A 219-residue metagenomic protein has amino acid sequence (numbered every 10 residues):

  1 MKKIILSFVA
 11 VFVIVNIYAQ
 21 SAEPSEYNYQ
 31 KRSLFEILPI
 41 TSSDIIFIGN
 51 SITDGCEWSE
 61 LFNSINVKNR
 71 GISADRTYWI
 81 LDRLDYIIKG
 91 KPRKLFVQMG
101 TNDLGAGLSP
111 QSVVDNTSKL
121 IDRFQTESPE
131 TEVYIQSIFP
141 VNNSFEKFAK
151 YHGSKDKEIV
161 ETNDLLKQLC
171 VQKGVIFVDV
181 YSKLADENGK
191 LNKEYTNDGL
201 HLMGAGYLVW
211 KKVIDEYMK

Functional and structural regions predicted by a protein language model:
M1-I46, W58, K219: N-terminal secretory targeting modules
A22, S64-T77, G105, K150 (+1 more regions): Acidic/histidine-rich helix-loop elements that form or flank divalent-metal/phosphate-binding sites at the catalytic
L38-T41, L61-F62, K89-G90, E127 (+1 more regions): Extracellular/periplasmic catalytic domains that process cell-envelope and extracellular macromolecules
F47, D75, W79-D82, S112-K119 (+6 more regions): Extracytoplasmic/secreted proteins, especially bacterial periplasmic and envelope-associated proteins
F47, V67-N69, F177: Conserved beta-strand scaffold positions in the cores of enzyme catalytic domains, especially in NTP/NDP-utilizing
I48, T53-N66, Y78-N116, R123 (+2 more regions): Oxyanion-hole/transition-state-stabilizing segment in secreted/luminal serine hydrolases and related acyltransferases
S128-E132: A short helix->loop->beta-strand "cap" motif at the edges of active sites that frequently abuts
N142-K219: Catalytic His-Asp segment of secreted/periplasmic serine-dependent ester chemistry enzymes
